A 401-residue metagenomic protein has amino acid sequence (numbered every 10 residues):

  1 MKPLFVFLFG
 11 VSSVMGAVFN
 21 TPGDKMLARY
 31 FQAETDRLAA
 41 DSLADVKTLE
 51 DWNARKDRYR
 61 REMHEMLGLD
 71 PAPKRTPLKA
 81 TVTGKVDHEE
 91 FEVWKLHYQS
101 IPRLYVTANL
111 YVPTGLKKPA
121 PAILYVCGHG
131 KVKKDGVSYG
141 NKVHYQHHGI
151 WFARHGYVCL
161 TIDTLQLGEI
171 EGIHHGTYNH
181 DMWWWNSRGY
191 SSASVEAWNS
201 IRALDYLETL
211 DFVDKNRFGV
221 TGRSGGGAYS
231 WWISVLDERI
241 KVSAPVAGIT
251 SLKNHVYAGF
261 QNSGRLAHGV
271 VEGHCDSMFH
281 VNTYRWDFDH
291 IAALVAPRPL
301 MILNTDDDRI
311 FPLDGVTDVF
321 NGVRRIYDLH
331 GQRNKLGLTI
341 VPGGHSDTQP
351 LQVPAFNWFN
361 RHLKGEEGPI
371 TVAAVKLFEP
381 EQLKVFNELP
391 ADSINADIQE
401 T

Functional and structural regions predicted by a protein language model:
P3-S13: Sec-dependent N-terminal signal peptides
G16-V106, F288-H290, A296-R298, L303-T401: Alpha/beta-hydrolase-fold serine-hydrolase catalytic core, especially in secreted/extracellular enzymes
G84-N141: Glycine-rich active-site/cofactor-binding loop and its immediate structural neighborhood
K117-T209, N254-R265: Cap/lid segment of the alpha/beta-hydrolase catalytic domain
N186-S187, V195, V242-A293, P297 (+2 more regions): Mobile cap/lid helix-loop segments that gate and shape the active-site cleft of serine hydrolases
F212-S224: Alpha/beta-hydrolase fold nucleophile elbow
G222-W232: Glycine-rich nucleophile elbow surrounding the catalytic serine of serine-hydrolase chemistry
V235-K241: Conserved hydrolase catalytic core segment
